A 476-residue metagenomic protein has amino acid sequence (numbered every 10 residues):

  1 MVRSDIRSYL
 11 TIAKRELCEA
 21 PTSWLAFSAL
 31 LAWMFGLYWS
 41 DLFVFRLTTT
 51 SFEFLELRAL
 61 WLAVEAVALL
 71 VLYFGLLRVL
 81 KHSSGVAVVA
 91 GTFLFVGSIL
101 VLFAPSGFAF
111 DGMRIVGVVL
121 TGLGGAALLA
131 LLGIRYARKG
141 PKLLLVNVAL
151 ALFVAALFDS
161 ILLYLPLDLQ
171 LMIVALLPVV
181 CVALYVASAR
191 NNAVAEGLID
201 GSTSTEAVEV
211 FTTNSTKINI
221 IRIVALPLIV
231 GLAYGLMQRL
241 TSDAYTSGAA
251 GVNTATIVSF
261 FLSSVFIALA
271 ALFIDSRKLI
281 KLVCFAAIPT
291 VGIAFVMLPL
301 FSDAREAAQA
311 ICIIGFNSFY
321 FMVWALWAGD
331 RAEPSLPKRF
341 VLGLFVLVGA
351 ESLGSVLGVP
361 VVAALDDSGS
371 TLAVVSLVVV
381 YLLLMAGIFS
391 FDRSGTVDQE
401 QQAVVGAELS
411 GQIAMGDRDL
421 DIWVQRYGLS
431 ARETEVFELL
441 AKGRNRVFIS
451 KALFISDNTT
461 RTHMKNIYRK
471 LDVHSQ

Functional and structural regions predicted by a protein language model:
M1-A13, K142-L143, A156-L236, A271-K278: Intracellular loop-helix junctions on the cytosolic face of multi-pass helical membrane proteins
R3-S4, A32, G36-R46, V67 (+4 more regions): Linker/hinge segments immediately adjacent to helix-turn-helix/homeobox DNA-binding domains
E56-R78, F261-L269: Central cavity-lining transmembrane alpha-helices of secondary-active solute carriers, predominantly the Major
L72-L77, A155-I173, A268-L272, L353-S370: Transmembrane alpha-helix termini and helix-breaking/packing motifs in multi-pass membrane transporters
F110-L128, A304-Y320: Hydrophobic core of transmembrane alpha-helices in multi-pass small-molecule transporters, especially MFS/SLC-type
G125-K139, S318-E333: Intracellular juxtamembrane helix-capping segments at the cytosolic ends of symmetry-related transmembrane helices
G140-P166, F340-G358: Glycine-rich segments within core transmembrane alpha-helices of 12-TM secondary carriers
A407-K465, R469-K470: Helix-turn-helix DNA-binding segment
